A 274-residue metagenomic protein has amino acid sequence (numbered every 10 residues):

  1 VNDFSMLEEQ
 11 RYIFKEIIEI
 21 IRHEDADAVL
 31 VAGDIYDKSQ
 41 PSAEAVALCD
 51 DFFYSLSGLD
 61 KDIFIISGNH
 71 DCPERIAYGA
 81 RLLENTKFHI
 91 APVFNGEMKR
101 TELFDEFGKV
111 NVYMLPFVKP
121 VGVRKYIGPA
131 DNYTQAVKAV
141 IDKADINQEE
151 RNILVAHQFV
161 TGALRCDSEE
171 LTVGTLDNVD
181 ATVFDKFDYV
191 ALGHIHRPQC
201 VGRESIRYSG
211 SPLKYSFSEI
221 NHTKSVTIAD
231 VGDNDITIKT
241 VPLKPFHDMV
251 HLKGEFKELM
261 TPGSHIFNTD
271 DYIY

Functional and structural regions predicted by a protein language model:
V1, I35-Y36, H70-D71, F159 (+2 more regions): Catalytic metal-binding/acid-base residues of hydrolase active sites
V1-Y54, G58: N-terminal active-site segment of His-dependent metallophosphoesterases
F14, V29, D34, C49 (+6 more regions): Divalent metal-coordination and catalytic microenvironments
A26, E149-E150, D270: Short, high-confidence coil segments that cap the C-terminus of an alpha-helix and link into the following beta-strand
P41, D71-G202: His/Asp/Glu-rich metal-coordinating catalytic cores of metallo-dependent phosphodiesterases/hydrolases acting on
L48-D60, L176-F187: Catalytic-core regions built around general acid/base machinery
M98-K109, Y208-T269: Binuclear metal-dependent phosphoesterase catalytic core
